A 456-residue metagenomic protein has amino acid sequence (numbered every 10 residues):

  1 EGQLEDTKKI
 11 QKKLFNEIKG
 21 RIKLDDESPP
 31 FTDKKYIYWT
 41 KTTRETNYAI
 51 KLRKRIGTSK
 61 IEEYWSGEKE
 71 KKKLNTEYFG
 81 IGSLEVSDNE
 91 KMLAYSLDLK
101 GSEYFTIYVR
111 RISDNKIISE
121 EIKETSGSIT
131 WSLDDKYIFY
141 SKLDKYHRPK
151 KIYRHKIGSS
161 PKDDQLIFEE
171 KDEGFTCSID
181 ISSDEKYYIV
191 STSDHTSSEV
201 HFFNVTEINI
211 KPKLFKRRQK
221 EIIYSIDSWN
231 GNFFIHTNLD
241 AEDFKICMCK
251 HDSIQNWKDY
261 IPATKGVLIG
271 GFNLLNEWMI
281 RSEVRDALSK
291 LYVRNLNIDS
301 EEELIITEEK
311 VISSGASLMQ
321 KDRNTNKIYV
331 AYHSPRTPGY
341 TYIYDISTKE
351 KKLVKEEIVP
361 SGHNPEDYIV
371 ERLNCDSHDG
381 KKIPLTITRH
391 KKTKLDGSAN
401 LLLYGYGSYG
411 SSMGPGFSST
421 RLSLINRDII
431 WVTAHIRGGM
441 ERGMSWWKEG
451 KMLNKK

Functional and structural regions predicted by a protein language model:
E1-K327, A331-G339, Y344-T348, N364 (+2 more regions): Beta-propeller folds
K69-L84, S96-G101, K116-I118, I346-E350 (+1 more regions): Cap/lid segment of the alpha/beta-hydrolase catalytic domain
